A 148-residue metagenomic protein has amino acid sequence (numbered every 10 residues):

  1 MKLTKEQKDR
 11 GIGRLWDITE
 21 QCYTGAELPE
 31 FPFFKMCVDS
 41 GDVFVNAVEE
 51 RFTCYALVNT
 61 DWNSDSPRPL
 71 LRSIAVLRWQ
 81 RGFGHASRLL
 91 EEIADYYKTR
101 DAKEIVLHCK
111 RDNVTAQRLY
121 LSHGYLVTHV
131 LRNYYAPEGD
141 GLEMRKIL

Functional and structural regions predicted by a protein language model:
M1-W79, S87-E92, Y96, R100 (+1 more regions): Acetyl-CoA-dependent GNAT
G11, C109-D112: Short N-terminal alpha-helical targeting/association segments
L71, I105-C109: Conserved hydrophobic beta-strand within the GNAT/NAT acetyltransferase core sheet that lines the active-site cleft
L77-W79, F83, R111-D112: Active-site acidic-Proline motif in GNAT/NAT acetyltransferases
H85, A102, Y125: Short phosphate-binding/catalytic loops that engage adenosine nucleotides
A86, L90, D112-A116, N133-E138: Short glycine/proline-centered loop/turn elements that form peptide/ligand docking sites
H108-C109, L121, L126-E143: Conserved catalytic-core motifs of GNAT/GCN5-like acyltransferases
